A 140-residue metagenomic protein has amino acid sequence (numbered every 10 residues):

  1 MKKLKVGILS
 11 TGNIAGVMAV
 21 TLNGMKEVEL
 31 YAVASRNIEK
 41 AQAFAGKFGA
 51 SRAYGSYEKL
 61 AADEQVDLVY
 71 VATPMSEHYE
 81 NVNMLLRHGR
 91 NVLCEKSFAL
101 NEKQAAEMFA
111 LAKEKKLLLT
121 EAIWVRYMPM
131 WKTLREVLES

Functional and structural regions predicted by a protein language model:
M1-F48: N-terminal Rossmann-like dinucleotide-binding module
K5, E29-L30, Q65-L68, R90-N91 (+1 more regions): Structural signature of beta-strand start/N-cap positions in the alpha/beta core of ABC transporter nucleotide-binding
M25, F48, D63-E64, M128: Acidic-histidine catalytic/liganding microenvironments
F48, H88, E114-K115: Helix C-cap/helix->beta junction micro-motif
S51-F109: Beta-loop-alpha module in the N-terminal Rossmann-like domain of NAD(P)-dependent dehydrogenases, especially those
L100-S140: A contiguous active-site-proximal alpha/beta segment in oxidoreductase catalytic domains
